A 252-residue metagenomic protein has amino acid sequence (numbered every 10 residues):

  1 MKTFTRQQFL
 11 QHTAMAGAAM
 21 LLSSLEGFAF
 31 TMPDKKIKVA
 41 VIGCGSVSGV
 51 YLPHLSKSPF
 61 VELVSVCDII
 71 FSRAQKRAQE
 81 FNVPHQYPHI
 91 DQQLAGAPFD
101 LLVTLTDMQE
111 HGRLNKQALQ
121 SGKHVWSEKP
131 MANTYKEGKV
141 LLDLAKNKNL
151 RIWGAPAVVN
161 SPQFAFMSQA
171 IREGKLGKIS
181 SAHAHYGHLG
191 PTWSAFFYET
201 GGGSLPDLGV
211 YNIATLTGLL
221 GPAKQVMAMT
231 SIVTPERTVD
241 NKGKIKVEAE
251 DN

Functional and structural regions predicted by a protein language model:
M1-G17: N-terminal secretory signal peptides and thylakoid transit peptides that target proteins across membranes
T13-F81: N-terminal Rossmann-like dinucleotide-binding module
V61-L63, F99, I179, A223: Core-facing hydrophobic residues within beta-strands of well-ordered domains
S65, H85, L101, S181: Short, Asp-centered acidic motifs that coordinate Mg2+ and/or phosphate in catalytic or ligand-binding sites
V83-I90: Conserved SAM-binding strand-loop segment of SAM-dependent methyltransferases
L101, D107-M108, G112-V159, G174: Beta-strand-loop-alpha-helix segment that lines the small-molecule cofactor/substrate pocket of alpha/beta enzymes
R151, V158-E248: Predominantly a Rossmann-like dinucleotide-binding segment in NAD(P)-dependent oxidoreductases
